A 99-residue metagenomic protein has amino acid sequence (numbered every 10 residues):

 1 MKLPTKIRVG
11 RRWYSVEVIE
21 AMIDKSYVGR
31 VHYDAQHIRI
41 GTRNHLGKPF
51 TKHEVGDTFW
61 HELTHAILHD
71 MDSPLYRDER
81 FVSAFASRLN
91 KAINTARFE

Functional and structural regions predicted by a protein language model:
K2-R8, S15-R39, G47-P49: Catalytic zinc-binding patch centered on the HExxH motif and its immediate surroundings that defines zinc-dependent
L3-P4, R11-S15, W60, V82-S83 (+1 more regions): A broadly tuned "polar low-complexity/structure-edge" signature
V18, T42, L68-D70: Residue-level recognition of conserved beta-strand positions in structured domain cores
D24-S26, V31-Y33, V55, F81 (+1 more regions): General N-terminal targeting signals
H32-Y33, I40-R43, T64-A66, A84: Glycine-rich loops and low-complexity Gly/Arg-rich segments that provide flexible linkers or classic glycine-based
Q36-T58, S73: Short pre-active-site segment immediately N-terminal to the catalytic Zn-binding motif
D57-H69: Active-site recognition of the HExxH zinc-binding catalytic motif
M71-E99: Post-HExxH zinc-binding segment in Zn-dependent metallohydrolases
